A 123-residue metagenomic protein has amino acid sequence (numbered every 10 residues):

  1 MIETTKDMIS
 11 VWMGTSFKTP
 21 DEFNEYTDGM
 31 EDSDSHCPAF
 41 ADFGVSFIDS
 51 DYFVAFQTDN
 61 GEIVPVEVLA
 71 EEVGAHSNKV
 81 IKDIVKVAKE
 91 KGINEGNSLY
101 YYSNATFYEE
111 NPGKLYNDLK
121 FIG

Functional and structural regions predicted by a protein language model:
M1-T27: Short, extreme N-terminal segment that most often corresponds to the first beta-strand
D32-G123: Low-complexity intrinsically disordered segments
